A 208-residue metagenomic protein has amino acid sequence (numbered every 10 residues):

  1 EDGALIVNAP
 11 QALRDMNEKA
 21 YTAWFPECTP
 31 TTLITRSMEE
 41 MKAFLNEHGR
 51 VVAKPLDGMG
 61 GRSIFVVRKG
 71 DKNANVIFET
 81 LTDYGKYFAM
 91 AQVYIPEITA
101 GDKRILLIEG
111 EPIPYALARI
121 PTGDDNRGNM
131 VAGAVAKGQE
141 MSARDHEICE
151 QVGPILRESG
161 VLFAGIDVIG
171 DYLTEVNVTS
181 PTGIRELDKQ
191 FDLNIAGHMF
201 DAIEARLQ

Functional and structural regions predicted by a protein language model:
E1-E40: Conserved N-proximal alpha/beta basic substrate-recognition cap immediately N-terminal to, or forming the N-lobe
I6, V51-V52: Hydrophobic beta-strand scaffold residues
P10, L56, Y94-I95, L106 (+2 more regions): Anionic group-transfer/hydrolysis microenvironments
P10-R14, R119-P121, I169-Y172: Short glycine-enriched loops at secondary-structure junctions
M16-K19, A43-F44, G61-I64, V176: Short, charged, surface-exposed secondary-structure boundary motifs
P26, M130-V135, S180-T182: Short glycine/proline- and charge-enriched loop/turn segments that cap or connect secondary-structure elements
M38-E39, N46-R50, L56-I148, L156: Phosphate-binding site of ATP-dependent enzymes
E140-Q208: ATP-dependent carboxylate activation and anion-phosphoryl transfer catalytic cores that bind Mg-ATP to form
